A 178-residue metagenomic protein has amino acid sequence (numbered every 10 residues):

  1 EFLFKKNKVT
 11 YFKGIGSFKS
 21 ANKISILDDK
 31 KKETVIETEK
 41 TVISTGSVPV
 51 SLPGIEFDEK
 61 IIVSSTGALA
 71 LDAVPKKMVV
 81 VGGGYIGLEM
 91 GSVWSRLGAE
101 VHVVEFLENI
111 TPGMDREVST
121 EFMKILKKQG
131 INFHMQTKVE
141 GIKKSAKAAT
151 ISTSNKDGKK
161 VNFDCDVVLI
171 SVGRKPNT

Functional and structural regions predicted by a protein language model:
E1-Y11, E39, T45-P49, F122-F133: Helical element adjacent to the flavin cofactor pocket in flavoenzyme catalytic cores
T10-K13, S17-D29, L97-T178: A Rossmann-like FAD-binding core segment of flavoenzymes
T10-K13, T34, L71-D72, I86 (+1 more regions): Alpha-helical transmembrane segments of multi-pass membrane transport proteins
G14, E39-K40, K60, T66 (+3 more regions): Structural detector for helix-capping/boundary residues
K19-A21, L27-D28, K32-I61: Glycine/serine-rich phosphate-binding loop and adjoining beta1-alpha1 elements at the start of nucleotide-handling
T34, E39-K40, K77-V79, E100 (+1 more regions): Structural signature of beta-strand start/N-cap positions in the alpha/beta core of ABC transporter nucleotide-binding
T38-K40, S44-V50, T66-A68, C165-T178: Glycine-/small-residue-rich beta->alpha transition segments that form the dinucleotide
T45-A99, V104: Glycine-rich dinucleotide-binding loop and its adjacent helix/turn
